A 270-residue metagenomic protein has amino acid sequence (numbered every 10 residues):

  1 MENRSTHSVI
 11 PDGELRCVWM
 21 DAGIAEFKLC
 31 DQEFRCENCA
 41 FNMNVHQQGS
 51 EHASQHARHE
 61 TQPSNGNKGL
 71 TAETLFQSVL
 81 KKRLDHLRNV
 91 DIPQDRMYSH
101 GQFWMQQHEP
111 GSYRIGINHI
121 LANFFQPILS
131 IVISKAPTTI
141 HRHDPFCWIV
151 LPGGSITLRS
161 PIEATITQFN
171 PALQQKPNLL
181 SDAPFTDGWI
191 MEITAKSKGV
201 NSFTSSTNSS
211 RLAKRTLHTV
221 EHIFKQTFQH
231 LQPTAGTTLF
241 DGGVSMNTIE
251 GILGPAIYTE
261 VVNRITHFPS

Functional and structural regions predicted by a protein language model:
E2-S270: Contiguous, well-folded functional domains in the mature portion of proteins
